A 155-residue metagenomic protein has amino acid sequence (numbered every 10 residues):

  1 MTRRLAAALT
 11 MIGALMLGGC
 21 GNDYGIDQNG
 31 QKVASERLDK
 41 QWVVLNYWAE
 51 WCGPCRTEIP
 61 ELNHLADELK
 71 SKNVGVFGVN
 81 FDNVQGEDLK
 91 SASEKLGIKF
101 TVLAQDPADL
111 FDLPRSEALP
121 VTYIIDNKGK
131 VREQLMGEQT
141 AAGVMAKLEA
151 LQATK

Functional and structural regions predicted by a protein language model:
M1-L9: Bacterial N-terminal signal peptides that target proteins for export
I12-R37, F100: N-terminal "domain-start" segment that seeds a small globular fold
G21, V43, L119-P120: Short loop/turn microsegments at loop-to-beta-strand junctions
E36-R56: Short active-site neighborhood of thiol/selenol oxidoreductases, capturing the structured segment around
V44-L45, V76, T122: Hydrophobic beta-strand anchors of alpha/beta hydrolase catalytic cores
T57-L96, P107-D112: Structural microenvironment flanking redox-active thiols in thiol-disulfide oxidoreductases
E94-I98, A104-E149: Thiol/disulfide oxidoreductase modules built on the thioredoxin-like
